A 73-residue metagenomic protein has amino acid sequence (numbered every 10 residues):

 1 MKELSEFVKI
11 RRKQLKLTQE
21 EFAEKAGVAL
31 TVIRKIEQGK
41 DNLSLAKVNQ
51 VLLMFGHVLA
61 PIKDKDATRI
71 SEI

Functional and structural regions predicted by a protein language model:
M1-E3, A67: A detector for short, charged/polar N-terminal pre-domain segments
E6-E21: Short basic helix-loop element that most often maps to the first helix and adjoining turn of HTH DNA-binding modules
V8, F22-A23, I33-I36: Conserved hydrophobic/aromatic packing and binding residues within compact polymer-binding modules
K13, E24, L53: Short polybasic/polar patches that bind polyanions
L17-T31: Short alpha-helical DNA-recognition segment
G27-D41: Recognition helix of helix-turn-helix/homeodomain-like DNA-binding domains that insert into the DNA major groove
A46-P61: DNA major-groove recognition helix of helix-turn-helix/homeodomain DNA-binding modules
A60-I73: Short, charged recognition helix plus adjacent turn of helix-turn-helix-like nucleic-acid-binding domains
